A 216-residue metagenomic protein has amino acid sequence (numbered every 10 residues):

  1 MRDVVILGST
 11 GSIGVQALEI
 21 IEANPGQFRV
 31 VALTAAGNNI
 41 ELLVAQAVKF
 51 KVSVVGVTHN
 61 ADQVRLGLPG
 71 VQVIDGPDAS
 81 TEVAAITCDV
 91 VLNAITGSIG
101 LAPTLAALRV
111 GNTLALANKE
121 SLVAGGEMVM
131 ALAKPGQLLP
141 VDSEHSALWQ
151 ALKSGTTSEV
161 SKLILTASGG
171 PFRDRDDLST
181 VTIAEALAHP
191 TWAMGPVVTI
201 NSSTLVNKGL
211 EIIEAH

Functional and structural regions predicted by a protein language model:
M1-H216: Catalytic, metal-anchored helix/loop core of enzyme active sites in primary metabolism
